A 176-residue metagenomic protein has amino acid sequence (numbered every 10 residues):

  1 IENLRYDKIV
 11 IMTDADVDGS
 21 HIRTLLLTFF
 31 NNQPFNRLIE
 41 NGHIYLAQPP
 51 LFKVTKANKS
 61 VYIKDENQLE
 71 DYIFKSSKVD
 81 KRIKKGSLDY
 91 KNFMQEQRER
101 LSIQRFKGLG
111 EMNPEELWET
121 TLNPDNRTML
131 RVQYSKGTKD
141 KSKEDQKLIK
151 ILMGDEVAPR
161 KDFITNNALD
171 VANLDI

Functional and structural regions predicted by a protein language model:
I1-I176: Conserved phosphate-chemistry cores used by DNA topoisomerases
